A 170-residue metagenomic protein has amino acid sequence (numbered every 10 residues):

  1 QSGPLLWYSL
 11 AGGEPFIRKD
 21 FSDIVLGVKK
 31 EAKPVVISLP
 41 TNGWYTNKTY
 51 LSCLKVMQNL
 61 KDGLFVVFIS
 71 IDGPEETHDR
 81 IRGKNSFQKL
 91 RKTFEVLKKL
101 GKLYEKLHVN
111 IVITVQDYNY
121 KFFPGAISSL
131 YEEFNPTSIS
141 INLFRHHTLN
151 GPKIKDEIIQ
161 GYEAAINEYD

Functional and structural regions predicted by a protein language model:
Q1-F65, K99, E157-A165, Y169: Conserved alpha-helical substructure of the radical SAM core
E31, N59-D170: Radical SAM enzyme [4Fe-4S]-AdoMet core and its adjacent flexible, acidic and glycine-rich loops/tails across
